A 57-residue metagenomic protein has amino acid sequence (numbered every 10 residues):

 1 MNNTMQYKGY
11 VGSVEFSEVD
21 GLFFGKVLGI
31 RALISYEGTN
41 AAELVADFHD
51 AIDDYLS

Functional and structural regions predicted by a protein language model:
M1-E15: Short N-terminal "domain-start" leader segments that mark the transition from disordered tails or signal peptides into
N2-Q6, A42, H49: A generic short-segment signal for beta-strand/edge and adjacent turn/coil regions
Q6-G9, S35, D54: Intrinsically disordered, low-complexity N-terminal regions enriched in serine/proline/glycine with scattered basic
S13-S35: A short, structured beta-strand/loop element
L33-A41, A46: Central antiparallel beta-sheet cores of small beta-barrel/beta-sandwich binding domains
V45-S57: A short N-terminal helical cap/helix-turn-helix that marks the beginning of AMP-binding/adenylate-forming
